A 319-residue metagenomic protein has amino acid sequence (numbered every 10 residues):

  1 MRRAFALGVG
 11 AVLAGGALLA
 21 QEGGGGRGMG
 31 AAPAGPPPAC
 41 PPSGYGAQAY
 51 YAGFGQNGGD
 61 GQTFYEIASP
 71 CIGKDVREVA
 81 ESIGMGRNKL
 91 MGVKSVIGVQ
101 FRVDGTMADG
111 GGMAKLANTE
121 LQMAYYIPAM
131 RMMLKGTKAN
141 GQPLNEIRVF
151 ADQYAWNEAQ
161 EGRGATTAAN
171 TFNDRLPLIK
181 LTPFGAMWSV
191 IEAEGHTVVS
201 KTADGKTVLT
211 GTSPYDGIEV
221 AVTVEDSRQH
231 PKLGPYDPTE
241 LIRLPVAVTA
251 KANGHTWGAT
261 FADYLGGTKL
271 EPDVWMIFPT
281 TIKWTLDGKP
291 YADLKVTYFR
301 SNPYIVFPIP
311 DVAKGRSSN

Functional and structural regions predicted by a protein language model:
M1-A4: Positively charged n-region of N-terminal signal peptides that target proteins for export
A6-G16: Bacterial N-terminal signal peptides
A20-P38, Y45, N57, R163: Disordered, low-complexity segments in secreted/periplasmic proteins that are enriched in proline
G35-P38, I67-E78, A151-E240, A250-H255 (+1 more regions): Flexible, processing/modification-adjacent segments and terminal tails in exported/periplasmic/extracellular proteins
P37, A203-G315: Gly/Pro-enriched, hydrophobic low-complexity segments that function as extracytoplasmic propeptides/linkers
P42-G162, E192-G205, S213-Y215: N-terminal mature ectodomain segment of secretory-pathway/periplasmic proteins
K115-E120, P143-D152, R163-D174, A221-E225 (+2 more regions): Short amphipathic beta-strand/extended segments with alternating polar/hydrophobic composition
